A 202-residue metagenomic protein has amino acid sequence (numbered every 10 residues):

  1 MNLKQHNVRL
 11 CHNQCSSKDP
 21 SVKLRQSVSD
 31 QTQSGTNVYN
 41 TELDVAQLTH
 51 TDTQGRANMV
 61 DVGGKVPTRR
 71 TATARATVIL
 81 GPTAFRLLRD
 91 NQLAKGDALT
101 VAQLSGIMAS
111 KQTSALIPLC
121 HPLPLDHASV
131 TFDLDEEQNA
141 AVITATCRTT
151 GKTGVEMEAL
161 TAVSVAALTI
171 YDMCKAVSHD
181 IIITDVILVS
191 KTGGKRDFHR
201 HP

Functional and structural regions predicted by a protein language model:
M1-L10: N-terminal targeting and processing segments of secreted/endomembrane and organelle-targeted proteins
N2-L3, C15, L24-L99, L104-P202: C-terminal binding/interaction regions
